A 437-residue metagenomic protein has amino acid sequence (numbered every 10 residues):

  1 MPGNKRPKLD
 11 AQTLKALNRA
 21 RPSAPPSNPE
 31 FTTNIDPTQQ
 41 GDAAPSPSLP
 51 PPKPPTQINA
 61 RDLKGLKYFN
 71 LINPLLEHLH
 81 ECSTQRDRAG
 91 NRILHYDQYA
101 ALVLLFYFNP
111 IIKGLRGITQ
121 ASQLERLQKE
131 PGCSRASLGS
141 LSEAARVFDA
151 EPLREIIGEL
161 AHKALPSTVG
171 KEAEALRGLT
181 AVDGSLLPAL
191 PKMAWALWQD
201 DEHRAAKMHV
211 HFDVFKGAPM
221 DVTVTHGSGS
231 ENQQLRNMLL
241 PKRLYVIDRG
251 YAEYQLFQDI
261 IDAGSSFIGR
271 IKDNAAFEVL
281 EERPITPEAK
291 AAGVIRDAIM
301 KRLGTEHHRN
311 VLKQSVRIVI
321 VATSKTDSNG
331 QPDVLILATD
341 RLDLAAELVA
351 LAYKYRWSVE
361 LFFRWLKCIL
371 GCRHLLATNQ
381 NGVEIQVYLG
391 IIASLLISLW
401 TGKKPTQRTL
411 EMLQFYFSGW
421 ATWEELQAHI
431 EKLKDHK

Functional and structural regions predicted by a protein language model:
P2-G117, R146-F148, I156-E159, E174-G178 (+2 more regions): Single, function-defining residue in the core of a domain
K113-P131: DNA-recognition alpha helix
K129, T168-G170, L197-Q199, L256: Catalytic micro-motifs at enzyme active sites that drive phosphoryl/nucleotidyl and oxygen chemistry
P131-F148: Major-groove recognition helix of helix-turn-helix-like DNA-binding domains
H162-V169, E231-N232: A short, well-structured juxtamembrane/interface segment
